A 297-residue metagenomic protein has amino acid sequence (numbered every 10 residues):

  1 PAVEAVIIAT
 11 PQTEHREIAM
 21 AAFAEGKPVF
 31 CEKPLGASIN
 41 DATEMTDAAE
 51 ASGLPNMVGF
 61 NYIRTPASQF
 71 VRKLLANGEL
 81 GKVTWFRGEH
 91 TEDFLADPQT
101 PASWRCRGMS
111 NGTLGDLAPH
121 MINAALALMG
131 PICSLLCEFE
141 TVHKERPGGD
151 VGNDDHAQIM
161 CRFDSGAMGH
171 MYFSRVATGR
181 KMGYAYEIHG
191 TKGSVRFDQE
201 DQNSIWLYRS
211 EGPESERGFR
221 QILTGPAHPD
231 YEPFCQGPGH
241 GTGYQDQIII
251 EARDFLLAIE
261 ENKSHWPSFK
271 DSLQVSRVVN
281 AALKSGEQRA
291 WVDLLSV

Functional and structural regions predicted by a protein language model:
P1-A48, I249: Beta-loop-alpha module in the N-terminal Rossmann-like domain of NAD(P)-dependent dehydrogenases, especially those
V3-I8, G212-P213, H240, I249-I250 (+1 more regions): C-terminal helix-rich "cap/oligomerization" subdomain common to oxidoreductases
I8, C31, N56-V58, R87 (+1 more regions): Hydrophobic residues in well-ordered beta-strands that form the structural core
E44-Y62, G81-F86: Rossmann-fold dehydrogenase core element
N61, K144, Q158, R162-F163 (+1 more regions): C-terminal glycine/acidic-rich active-site capping loop/insertion
Y62-V151, Q158, I205, R289: Predominantly a Rossmann-like dinucleotide-binding segment in NAD(P)-dependent oxidoreductases
P131-S134, G148-G149, N153-H170, V176-S194 (+1 more regions): Glycine-rich, aromatic-lined ligand/substrate-binding cores of catalytic and carbohydrate-binding domains
